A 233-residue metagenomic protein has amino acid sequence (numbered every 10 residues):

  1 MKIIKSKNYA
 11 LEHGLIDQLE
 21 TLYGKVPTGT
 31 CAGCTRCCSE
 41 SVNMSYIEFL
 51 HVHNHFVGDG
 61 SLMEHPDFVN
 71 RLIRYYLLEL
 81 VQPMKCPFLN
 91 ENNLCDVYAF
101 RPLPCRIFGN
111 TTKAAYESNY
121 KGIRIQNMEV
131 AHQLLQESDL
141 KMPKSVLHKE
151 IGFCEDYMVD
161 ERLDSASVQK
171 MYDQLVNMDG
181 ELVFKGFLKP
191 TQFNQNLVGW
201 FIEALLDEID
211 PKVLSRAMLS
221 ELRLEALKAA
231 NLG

Functional and structural regions predicted by a protein language model:
M1-R36, E40-G233: Short loop/turn segments that flank or connect secondary-structure elements
